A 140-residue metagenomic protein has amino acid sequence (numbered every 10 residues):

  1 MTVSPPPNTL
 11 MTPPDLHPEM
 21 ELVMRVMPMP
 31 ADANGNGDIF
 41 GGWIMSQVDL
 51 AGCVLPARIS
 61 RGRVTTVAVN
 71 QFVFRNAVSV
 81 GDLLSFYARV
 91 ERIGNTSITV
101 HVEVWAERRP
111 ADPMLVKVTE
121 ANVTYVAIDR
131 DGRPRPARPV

Functional and structural regions predicted by a protein language model:
V3-P6, M11-P18, L22-M24, S79-L83 (+1 more regions): HotDog/MaoC-like acyl-thioester-processing domains
M24-V26, P30: A positional/architectural concept
A31-Q47: A conserved, well-ordered hydrophobic junction motif at loop->secondary-structure transitions
G35-D38, A57, N76-A77, P113-L115: Short histidine-centered beta-strand/loop micro-motifs that create catalytic or ligand/metal-coordination sites
G42-G62: Active-site helix/loop of acyl-thioester processing domains in fatty-acid/polyketide metabolism, spanning hotdog-fold
R61-A77: Small beta-barrel nucleic-acid-binding modules, principally OB-folds
